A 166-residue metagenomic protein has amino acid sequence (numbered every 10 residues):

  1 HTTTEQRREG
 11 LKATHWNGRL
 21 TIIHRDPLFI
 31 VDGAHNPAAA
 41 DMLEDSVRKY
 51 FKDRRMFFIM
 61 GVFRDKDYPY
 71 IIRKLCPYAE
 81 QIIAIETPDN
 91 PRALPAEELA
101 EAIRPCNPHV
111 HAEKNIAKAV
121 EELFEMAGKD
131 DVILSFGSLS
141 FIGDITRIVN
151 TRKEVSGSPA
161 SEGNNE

Functional and structural regions predicted by a protein language model:
H1-Q81: Nucleotide phosphate-binding/pyrophosphate-handling subdomain across enzymes that bind or process nucleotide phosphates
L28-I30, I72-V132: C-terminal helical cap/extension that packs against the catalytic core of soluble nucleotide-cofactor enzymes
F51, R104-N107, E154: Short helix-capping segments at alpha-helix termini
T87-N90, E154-E166: Short, flexible loop segments at boundaries between secondary-structure elements
A119, F141-G143: Short, active-site-adjacent cap segments at secondary-structure transitions
S138: Active-site-proximal loop/hinge segments that shape catalytic or ion-binding/gating pockets
